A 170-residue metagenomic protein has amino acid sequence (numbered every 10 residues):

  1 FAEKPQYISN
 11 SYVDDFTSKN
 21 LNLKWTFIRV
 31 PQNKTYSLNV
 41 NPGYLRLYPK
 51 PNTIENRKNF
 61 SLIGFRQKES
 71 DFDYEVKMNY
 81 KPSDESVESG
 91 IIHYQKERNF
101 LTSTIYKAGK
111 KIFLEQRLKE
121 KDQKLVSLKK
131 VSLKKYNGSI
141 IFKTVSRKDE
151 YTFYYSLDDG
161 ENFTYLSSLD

Functional and structural regions predicted by a protein language model:
F1-D170: Extracellular glycan-recognition regions
